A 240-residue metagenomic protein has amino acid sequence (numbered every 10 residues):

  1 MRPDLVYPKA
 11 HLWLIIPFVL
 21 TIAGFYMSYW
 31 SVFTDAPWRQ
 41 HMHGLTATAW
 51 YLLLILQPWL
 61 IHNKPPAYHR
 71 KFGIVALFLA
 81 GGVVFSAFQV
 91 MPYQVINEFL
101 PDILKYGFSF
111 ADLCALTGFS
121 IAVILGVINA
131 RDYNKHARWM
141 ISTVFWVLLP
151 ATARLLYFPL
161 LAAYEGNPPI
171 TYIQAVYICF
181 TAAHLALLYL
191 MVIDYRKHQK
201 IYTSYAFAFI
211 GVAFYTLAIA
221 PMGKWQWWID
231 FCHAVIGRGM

Functional and structural regions predicted by a protein language model:
M1-M240: Alpha-helical membrane insertion/targeting regions
